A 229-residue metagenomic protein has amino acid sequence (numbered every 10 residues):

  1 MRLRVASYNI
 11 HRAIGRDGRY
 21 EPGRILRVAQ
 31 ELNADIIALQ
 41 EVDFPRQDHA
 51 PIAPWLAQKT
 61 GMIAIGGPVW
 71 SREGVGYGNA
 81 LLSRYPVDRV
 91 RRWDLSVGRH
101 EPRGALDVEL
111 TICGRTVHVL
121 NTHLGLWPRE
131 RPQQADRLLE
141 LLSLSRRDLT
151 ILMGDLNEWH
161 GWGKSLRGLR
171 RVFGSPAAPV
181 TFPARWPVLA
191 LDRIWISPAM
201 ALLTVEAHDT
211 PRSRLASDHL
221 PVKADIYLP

Functional and structural regions predicted by a protein language model:
M1-I36, Q58-K59, I63-P229: Active-site regions of metal-assisted phosphoester/phosphodiester hydrolases, unifying DNase/endonuclease modules
A13, Q40-R46: Active-site neighborhood of divalent metal-dependent phosphoester/pyrophosphate hydrolases
D17, Q47-D48: Membrane-interface helix caps and helix-loop-helix hairpins in membrane proteins
D48-P51, S175: Secondary-structure junction/capping motif
I52, L56: Phosphate-coordination/substrate-recognition cap region in phosphate-metabolizing enzymes
